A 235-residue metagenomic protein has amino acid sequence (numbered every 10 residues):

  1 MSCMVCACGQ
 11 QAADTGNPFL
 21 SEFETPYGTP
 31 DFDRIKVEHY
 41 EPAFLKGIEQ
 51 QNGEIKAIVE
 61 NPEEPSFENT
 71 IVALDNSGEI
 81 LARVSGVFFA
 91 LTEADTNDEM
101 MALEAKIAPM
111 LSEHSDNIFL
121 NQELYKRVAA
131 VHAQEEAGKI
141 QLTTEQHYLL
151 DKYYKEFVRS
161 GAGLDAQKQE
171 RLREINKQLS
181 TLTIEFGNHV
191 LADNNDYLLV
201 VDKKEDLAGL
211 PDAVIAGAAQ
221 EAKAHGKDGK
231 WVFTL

Functional and structural regions predicted by a protein language model:
C3-A7: C-terminal motif of bacterial Sec signal peptides marking the signal peptidase cleavage site
C8-L235: Zn2+-dependent metallopeptidase catalytic domains
